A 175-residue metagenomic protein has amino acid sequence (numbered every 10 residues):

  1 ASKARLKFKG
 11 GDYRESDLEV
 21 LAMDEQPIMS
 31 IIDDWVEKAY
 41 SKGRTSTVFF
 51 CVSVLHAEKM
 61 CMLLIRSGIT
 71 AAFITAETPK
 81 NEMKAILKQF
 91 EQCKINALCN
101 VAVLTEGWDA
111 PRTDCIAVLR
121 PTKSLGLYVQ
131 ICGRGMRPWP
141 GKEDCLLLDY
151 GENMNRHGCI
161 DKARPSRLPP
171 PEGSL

Functional and structural regions predicted by a protein language model:
A1, M23, I28, F50-V54 (+4 more regions): Active-site-proximal beta-strand/loop segments in catalytic clefts of secreted hydrolases
A1-C51: Conserved interdomain linker/interface between the two RecA-like ATPase lobes of SF2 helicase motors
G11, E15, P165-L175: Cys/His-rich short segments
P27-D34, H56, E82-I86, V103: Well-ordered alpha-helical segments embedded in enzymatic catalytic cores
D34-K38, L63, Q89, R134: A generic secondary-structure signal
A39-S46, S67-T70, P111-D114: Short, surface-exposed connector motifs at secondary-structure boundaries
C51-A76, A85: Conserved helicase motor "Helicase C" RecA-like lobe of SF1/SF2 P-loop NTPases
A76-P171: Conserved RecA-like P-loop NTPase helicase motor core
